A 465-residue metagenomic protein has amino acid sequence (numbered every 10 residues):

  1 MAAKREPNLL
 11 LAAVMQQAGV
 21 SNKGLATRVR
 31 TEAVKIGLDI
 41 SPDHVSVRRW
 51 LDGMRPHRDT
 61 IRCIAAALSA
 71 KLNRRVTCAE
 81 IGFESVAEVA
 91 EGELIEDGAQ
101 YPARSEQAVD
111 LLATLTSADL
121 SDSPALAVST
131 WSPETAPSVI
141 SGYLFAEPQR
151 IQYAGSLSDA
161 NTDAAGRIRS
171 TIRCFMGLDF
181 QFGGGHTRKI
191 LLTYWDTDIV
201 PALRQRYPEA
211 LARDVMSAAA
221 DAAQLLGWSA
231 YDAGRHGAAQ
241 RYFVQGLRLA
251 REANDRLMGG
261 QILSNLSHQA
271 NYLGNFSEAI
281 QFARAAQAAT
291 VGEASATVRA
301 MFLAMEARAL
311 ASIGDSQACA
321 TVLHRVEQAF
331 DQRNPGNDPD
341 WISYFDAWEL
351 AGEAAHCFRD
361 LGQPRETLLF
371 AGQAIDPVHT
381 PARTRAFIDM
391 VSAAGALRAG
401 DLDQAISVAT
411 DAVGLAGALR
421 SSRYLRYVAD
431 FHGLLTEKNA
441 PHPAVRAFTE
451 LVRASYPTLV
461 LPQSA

Functional and structural regions predicted by a protein language model:
M1-R28, I36, I40-L144, A429 (+1 more regions): Short amphipathic recognition helices of helix-turn-helix/homeodomain-type DNA-binding modules
G19-V20, K35-I36, T193-Y194, V322: Short, flexible segments with low predicted structural confidence
V20, A146, I151-S156, A160: Extended, low-complexity intrinsically disordered regions enriched in serine/proline/glycine/threonine
T27, T31, A288: Short, well-ordered alpha-helices that flank and scaffold nucleotide-derived cofactor binding pockets
R30-V34, S69, R204, D331: A general structural signal for alpha-helical elements within enzymatic catalytic domains
E32-I40, N334-W341: Short, flexible, glycine-rich and Lys/Arg-enriched loop motifs at helix boundaries that contact anionic partners
S156-A165, R169-A465: Conserved binding/catalytic microenvironments
